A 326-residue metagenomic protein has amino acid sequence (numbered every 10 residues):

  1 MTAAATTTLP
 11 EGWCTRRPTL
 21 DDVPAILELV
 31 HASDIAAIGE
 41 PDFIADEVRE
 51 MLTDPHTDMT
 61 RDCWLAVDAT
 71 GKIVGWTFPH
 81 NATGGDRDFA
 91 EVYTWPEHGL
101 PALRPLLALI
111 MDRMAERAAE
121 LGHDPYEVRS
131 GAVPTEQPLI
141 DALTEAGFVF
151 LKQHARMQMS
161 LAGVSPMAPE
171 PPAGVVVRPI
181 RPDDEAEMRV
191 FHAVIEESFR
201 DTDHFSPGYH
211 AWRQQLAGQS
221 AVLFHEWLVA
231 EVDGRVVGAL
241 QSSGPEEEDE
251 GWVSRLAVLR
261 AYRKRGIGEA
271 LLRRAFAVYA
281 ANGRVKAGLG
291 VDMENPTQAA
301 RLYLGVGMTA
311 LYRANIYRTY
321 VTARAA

Functional and structural regions predicted by a protein language model:
M1-T7, N81-G174, N315-T319: Acyl-donor-binding surface of acyltransferase catalytic domains
C14-E28, V176-A193: A short beta-loop-alpha structural element at the N-terminal edge of CoA-dependent acyl/N-acetyltransferase catalytic
V30-L121, A132, V232-D233, L240-E250: Conserved donor-binding loop and adjoining core beta-sheet/short helix segment in diverse acyl/aminoacyl transferases
L100-E116, R255-V258, K264-A281, A300-G305: Conserved acetyl-CoA-binding loop-helix of GNAT-fold acetyltransferases
V128-S130, V253, A287-V291: Conserved hydrophobic beta-strand within the GNAT/NAT acetyltransferase core sheet that lines the active-site cleft
L143, Y303, M308: Conserved active-site tyrosine of GNAT-family acetyltransferases
R156-R178, V285-T297, T309-A326: C-terminal "cap" of GNAT-fold acetyltransferases
R200-E247, V253-L256, R260, E269: Phosphate-binding active sites in nucleotide-utilizing proteins
